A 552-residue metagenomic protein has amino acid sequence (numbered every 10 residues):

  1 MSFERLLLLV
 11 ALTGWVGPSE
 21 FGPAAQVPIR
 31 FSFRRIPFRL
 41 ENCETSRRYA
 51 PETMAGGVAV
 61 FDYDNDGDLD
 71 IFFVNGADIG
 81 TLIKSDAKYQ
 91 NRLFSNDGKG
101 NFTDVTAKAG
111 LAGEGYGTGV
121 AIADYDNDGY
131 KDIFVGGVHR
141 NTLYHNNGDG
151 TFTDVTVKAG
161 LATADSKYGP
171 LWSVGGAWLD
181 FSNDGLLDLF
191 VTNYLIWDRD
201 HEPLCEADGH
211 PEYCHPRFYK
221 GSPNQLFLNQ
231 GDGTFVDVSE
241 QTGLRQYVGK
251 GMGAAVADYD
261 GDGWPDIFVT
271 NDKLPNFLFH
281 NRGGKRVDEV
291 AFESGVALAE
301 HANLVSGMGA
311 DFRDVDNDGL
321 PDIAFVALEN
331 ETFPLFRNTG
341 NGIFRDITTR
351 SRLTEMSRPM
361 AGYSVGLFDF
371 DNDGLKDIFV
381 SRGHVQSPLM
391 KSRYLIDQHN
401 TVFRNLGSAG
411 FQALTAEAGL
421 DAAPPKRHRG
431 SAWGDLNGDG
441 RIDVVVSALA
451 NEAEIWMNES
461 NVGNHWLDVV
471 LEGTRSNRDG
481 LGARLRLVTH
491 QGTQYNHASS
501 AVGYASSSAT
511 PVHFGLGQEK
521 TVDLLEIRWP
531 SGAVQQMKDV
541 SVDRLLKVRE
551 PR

Functional and structural regions predicted by a protein language model:
I29-F31, N101-G110, T151-S166, G233-R245 (+3 more regions): Blade-edge beta-strand/turn elements of extracellular beta-propeller and related beta-sheet repeat scaffolds
I36-G57, A109-A121, G160-A177, K220 (+7 more regions): Repeat-based blade/solenoid architectures
P37, C43-R48, E355-R358, V385-Q386 (+1 more regions): Gly/Ser/Thr/Pro-enriched helix-cap/hinge segments flanking short amphipathic alpha-helices
A55-N65, S95, Y116-Y130, L143-H145 (+8 more regions): Beta-propeller blade termini
D68-N75, D128, D132-G137, L189-N193 (+7 more regions): Hydrophobic beta-strand segments that make up the repeating blades of beta-propeller and related beta-repeat
V74-K88, N193-Y219, V380-D397: Short, conserved, GDST-rich strand-edge loop motifs in beta-rich repeat architectures
N91-N96, S222-Q230, H280, F336-R337 (+1 more regions): Beta-propeller blade signature
T106-Y125, Y130, V135-F181, V191-R217 (+2 more regions): Asp-box/WD-like beta-propeller blade repeats and closely related beta-sheet repeat scaffolds
